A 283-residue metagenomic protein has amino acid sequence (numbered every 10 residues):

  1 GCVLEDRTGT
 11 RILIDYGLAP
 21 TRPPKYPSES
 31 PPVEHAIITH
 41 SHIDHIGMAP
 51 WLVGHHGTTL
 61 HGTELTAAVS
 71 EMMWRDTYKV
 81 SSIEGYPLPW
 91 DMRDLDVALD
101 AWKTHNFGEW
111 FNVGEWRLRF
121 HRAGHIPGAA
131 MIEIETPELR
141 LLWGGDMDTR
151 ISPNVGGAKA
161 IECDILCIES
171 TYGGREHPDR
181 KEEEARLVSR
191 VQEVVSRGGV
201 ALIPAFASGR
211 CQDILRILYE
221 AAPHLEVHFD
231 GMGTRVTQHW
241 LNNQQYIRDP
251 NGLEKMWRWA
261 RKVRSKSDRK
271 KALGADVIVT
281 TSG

Functional and structural regions predicted by a protein language model:
C2-I37, H42-I46, W51-E220, H224-E226: His/Asp/Glu-rich metal-coordinating catalytic cores of metallo-dependent phosphodiesterases/hydrolases acting on
V188-G283: Hard-cation-handling environments
